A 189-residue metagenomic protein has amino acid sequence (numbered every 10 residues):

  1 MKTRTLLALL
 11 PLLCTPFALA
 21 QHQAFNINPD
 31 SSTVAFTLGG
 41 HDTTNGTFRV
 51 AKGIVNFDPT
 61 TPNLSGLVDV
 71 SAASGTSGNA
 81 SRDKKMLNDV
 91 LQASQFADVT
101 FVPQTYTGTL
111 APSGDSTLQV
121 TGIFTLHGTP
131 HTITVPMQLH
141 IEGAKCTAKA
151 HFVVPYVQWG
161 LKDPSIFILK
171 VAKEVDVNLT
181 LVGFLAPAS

Functional and structural regions predicted by a protein language model:
M1-L7: Bacterial N-terminal signal peptides that target proteins for export
L7-P16: Bacterial N-terminal signal peptides
A20-S189: Low-complexity, acidic/polar, glycine-enriched regions of mature
